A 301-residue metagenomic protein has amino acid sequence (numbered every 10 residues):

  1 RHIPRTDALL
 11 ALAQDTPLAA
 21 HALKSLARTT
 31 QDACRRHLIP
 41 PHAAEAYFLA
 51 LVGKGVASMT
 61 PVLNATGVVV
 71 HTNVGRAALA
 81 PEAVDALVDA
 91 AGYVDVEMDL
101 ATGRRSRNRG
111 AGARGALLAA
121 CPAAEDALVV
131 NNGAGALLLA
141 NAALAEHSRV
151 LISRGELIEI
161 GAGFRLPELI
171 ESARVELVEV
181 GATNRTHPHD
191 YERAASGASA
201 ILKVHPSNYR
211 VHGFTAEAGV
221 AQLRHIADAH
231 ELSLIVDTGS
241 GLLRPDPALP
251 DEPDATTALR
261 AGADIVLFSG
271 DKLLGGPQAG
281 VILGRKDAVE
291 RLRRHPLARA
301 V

Functional and structural regions predicted by a protein language model:
R1-G55: Long amphipathic alpha-helical segments
I3-P4, L63-G67, G275-P277: Short Gly/Ser/Thr- and Asp/Glu-enriched loop/turn motifs at secondary-structure junctions
L12, T30, Y47-K54, A86 (+5 more regions): Residues that form generic nucleotide/phosphate-binding pockets
A27-R28, D32, A65-T66, R76-G103: Glycine-rich phosphate-binding segment of PLP-dependent enzymes
I39-L79, D85-A86: Long amphipathic N-terminal alpha/beta scaffold segment
T102-V301: Conserved PLP-enzyme active-site core in the AAT-like
